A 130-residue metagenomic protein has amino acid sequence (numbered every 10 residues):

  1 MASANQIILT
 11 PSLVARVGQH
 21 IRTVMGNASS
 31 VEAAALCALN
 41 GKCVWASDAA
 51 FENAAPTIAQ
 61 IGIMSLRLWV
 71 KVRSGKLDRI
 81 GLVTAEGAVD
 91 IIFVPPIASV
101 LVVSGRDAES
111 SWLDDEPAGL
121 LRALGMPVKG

Functional and structural regions predicted by a protein language model:
M1-L39, C43-G130: Non-catalytic interaction/Regulatory regions outside core domains
